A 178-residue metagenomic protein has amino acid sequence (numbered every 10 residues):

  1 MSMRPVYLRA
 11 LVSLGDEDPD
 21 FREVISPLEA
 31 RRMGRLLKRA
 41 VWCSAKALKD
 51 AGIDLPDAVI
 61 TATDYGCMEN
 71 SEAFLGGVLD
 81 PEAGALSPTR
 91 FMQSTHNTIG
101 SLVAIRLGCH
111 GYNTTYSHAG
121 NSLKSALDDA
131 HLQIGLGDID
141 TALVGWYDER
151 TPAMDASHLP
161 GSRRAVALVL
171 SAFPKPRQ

Functional and structural regions predicted by a protein language model:
M1-Y112, S117, N121-K124, L132-I139 (+1 more regions): Conserved "HGTGT" condensation-loop signature of ketosynthase/thiolase-family condensing enzymes that catalyze
D129: Internal active-site segments that recognize and position negatively charged phosphoryl groups and nucleotide moieties
